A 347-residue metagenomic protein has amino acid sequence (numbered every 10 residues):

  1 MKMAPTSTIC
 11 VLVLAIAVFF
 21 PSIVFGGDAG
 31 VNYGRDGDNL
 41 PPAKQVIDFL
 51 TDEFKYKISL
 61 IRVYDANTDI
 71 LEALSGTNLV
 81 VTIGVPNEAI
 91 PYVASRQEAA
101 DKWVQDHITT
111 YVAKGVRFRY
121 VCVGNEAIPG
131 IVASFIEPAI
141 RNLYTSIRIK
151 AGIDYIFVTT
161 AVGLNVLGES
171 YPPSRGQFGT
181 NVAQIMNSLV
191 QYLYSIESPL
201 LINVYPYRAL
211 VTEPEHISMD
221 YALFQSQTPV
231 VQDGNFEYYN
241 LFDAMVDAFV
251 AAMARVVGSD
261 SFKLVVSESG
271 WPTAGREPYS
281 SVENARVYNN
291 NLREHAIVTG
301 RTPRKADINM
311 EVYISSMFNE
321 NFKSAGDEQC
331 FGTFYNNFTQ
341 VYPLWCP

Functional and structural regions predicted by a protein language model:
M1-V31: Terminal membrane/secretory targeting segments in land-plant proteins
G34-D52, Q97-Y111, A183-N187: Short, acidic/polar
Q45-D69: Catalytic domains of carbohydrate-active enzymes, especially glycoside hydrolases
I61, V121, L200, V266-E268 (+1 more regions): Conserved, mostly hydrophobic/aromatic
I70-N181, V266: Substrate-binding cleft of extracellular glycoside hydrolase catalytic domains
I131-L264: Noncatalytic carbohydrate-binding groove/subsite architecture in carbohydrate-active enzymes
F262-T273: Acidic/histidine-rich, metal-coordinating catalytic segments
A274-P347: Aromatic-rich peripheral "rim/lid" segments of glycoside hydrolase catalytic domains that contact and position glycan
